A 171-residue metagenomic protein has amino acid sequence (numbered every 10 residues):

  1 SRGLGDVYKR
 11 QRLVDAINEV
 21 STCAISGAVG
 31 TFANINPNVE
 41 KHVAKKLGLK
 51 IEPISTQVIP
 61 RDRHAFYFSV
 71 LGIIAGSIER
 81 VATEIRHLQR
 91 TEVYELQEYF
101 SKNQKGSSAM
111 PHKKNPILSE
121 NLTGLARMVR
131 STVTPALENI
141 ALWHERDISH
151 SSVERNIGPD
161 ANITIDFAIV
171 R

Functional and structural regions predicted by a protein language model:
S1, F167-V170: Charged, well-structured binding/catalytic surfaces in domain cores that contact anionic ligands
G3-Y8: Short, small-residue-biased leader/transition segments that mark boundaries at the very start of proteins
R12-I163, V170-R171: Conserved catalytic-core motifs characterized by acidic clusters
